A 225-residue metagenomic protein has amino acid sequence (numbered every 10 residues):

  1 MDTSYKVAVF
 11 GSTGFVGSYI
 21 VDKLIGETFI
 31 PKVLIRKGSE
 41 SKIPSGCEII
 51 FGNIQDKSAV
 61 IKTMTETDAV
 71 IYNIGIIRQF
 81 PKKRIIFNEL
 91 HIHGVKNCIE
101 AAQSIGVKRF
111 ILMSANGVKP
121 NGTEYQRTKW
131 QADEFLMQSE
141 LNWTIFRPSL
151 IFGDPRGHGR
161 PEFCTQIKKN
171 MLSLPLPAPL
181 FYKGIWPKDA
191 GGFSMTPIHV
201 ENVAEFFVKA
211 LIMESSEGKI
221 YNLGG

Functional and structural regions predicted by a protein language model:
D2-E27: N-terminal Rossmann NAD(P)H-binding glycine-rich loop of SDR-like oxidoreductase domains
F29-K37: Conserved glycine-rich Rossmann-like NAD(P)H-binding loop of the short-chain dehydrogenase/reductase
S39-I43, C47-N97, A101-I105, N116-N121: NAD(P)H-binding glycine-rich loop region in Rossmannoid oxidoreductase-like domains and their noncatalytic homologs
N88-V95, I111, K129, T196: Short alpha-helix in the Rossmann-fold core of NAD(P)-dependent oxidoreductases
S104-R109, E140-L141: A short helix->loop->beta-strand "cap" motif at the edges of active sites that frequently abuts
N121-G225: Oxidoreductase cofactor-interface core, primarily capturing Rossmann-like NAD(P)-dependent enzymes
